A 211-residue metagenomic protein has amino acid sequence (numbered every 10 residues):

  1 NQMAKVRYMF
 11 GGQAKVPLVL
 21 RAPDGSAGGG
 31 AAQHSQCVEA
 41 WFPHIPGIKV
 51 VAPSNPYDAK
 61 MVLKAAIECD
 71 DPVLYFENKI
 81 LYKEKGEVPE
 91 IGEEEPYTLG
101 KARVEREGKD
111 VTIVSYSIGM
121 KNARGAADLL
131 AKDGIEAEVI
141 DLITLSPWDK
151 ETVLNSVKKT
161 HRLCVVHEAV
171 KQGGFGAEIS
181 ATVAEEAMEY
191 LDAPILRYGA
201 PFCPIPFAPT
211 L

Functional and structural regions predicted by a protein language model:
N1, Q33-A40, S54-M61, D70 (+4 more regions): Conserved active-site and cofactor/substrate-binding residues in soluble primary-metabolism enzymes
N1-Q13: Thiamine diphosphate
Q2-K5, C69, K159: Alpha-helical scaffold segments in carbohydrate-active enzymes
K5-V6, G25-A27: A short acidic, glycine/proline-enriched capping/turn motif at secondary-structure boundaries, especially helix N-cap
Q13-R21, A27, K79-L211: Thiamine diphosphate
Q13-R21, G28-I91, Y97, A193: Structural signature of the thiamine diphosphate
